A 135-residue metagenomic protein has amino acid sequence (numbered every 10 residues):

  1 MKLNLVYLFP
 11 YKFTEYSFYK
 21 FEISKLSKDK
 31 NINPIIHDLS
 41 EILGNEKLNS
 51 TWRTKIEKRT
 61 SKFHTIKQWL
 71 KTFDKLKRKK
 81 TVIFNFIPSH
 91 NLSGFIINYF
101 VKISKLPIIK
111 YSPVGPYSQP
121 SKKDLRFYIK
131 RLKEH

Functional and structural regions predicted by a protein language model:
M1, L5-Y7: Amphipathic, alpha-helical segments enriched in basic
K2, F21-I32: A short, Lys/Arg-enriched amphipathic alpha-helix followed by its capping loop at the start of a domain
Y7-K25, E41-H135: Active-site and donor-binding regions of nucleotide-sugar-utilizing enzymes
I32-I35, L106-I108: Hydrophobic anchor at the start of a short beta-strand that flanks the dinucleotide cofactor-binding loop
